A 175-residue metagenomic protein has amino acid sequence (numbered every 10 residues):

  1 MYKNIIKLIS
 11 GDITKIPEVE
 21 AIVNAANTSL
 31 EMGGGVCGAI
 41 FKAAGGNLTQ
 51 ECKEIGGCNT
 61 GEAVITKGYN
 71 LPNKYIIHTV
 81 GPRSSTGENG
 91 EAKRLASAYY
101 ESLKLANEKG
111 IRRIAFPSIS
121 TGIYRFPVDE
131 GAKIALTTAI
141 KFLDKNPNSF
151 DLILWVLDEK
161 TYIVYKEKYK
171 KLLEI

Functional and structural regions predicted by a protein language model:
M1-E108: Glycine-/small-residue-enriched capping loops at alpha/beta junctions
S84-I175: Phosphate/ribose-phosphate-bearing ligand recognition and processing surfaces, centered on ADP-ribose/NAD(+/P+) systems
